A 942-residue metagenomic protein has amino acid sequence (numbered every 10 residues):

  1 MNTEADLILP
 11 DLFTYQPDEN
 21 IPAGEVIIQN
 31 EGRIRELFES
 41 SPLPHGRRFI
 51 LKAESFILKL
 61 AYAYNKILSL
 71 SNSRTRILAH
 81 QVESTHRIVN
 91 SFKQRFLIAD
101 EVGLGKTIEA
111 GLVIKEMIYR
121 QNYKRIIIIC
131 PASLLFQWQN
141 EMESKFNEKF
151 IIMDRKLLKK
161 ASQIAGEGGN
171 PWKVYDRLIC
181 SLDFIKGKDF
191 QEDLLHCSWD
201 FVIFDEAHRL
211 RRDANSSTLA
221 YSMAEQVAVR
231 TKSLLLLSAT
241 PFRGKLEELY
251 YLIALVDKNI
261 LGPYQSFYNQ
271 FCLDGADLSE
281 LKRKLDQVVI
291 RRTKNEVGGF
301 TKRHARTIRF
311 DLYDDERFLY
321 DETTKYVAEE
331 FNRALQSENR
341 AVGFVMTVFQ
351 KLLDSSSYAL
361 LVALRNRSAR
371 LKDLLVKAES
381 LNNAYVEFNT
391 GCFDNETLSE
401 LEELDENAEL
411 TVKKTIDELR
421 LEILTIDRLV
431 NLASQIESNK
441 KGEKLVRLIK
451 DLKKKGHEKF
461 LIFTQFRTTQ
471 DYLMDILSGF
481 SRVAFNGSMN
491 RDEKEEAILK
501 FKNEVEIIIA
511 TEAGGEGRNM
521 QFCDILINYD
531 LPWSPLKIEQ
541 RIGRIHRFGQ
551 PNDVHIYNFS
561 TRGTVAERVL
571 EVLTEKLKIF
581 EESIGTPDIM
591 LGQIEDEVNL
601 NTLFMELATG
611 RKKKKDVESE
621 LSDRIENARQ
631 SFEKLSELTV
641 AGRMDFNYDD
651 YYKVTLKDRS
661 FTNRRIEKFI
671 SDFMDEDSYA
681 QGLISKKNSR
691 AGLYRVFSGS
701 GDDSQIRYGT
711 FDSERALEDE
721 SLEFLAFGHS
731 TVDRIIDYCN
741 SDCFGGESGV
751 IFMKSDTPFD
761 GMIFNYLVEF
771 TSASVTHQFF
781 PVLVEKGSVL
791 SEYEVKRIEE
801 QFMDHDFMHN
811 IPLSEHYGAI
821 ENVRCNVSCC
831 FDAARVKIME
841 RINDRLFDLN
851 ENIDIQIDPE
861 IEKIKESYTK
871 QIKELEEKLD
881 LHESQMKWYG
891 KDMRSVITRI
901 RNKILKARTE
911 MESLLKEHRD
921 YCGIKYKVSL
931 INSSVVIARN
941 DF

Functional and structural regions predicted by a protein language model:
D6-L9, F13-I50, I57-H86, K93 (+4 more regions): SF2 helicase/translocase NTPase motor core, specifically the RecA-like lobe 1 inter-motif segment between Walker
R33, K372, E496, E626 (+4 more regions): P-loop NTPase motor cores of the ASCE clade
F38-E54, N552-G709, R894: C-terminal accessory region of SF2 helicases/translocases
E109, V113, E248, K444: Hydrophobic positions on the alpha1 helix immediately C-terminal to the Walker A/P-loop
N122, T301-D314, L352, L361-E506 (+6 more regions): Conserved Helicase C-terminal RecA-like lobe
E167-G168, V174, L178-W199, N215-K232 (+7 more regions): Inter-lobe coupling linker of SF2 helicases/translocases
S198, E248-Y251, N519-D530, H555-N558: A short beta-strand element within the Helicase C-terminal
P535-V554: Conserved SF2 helicase motif VI
